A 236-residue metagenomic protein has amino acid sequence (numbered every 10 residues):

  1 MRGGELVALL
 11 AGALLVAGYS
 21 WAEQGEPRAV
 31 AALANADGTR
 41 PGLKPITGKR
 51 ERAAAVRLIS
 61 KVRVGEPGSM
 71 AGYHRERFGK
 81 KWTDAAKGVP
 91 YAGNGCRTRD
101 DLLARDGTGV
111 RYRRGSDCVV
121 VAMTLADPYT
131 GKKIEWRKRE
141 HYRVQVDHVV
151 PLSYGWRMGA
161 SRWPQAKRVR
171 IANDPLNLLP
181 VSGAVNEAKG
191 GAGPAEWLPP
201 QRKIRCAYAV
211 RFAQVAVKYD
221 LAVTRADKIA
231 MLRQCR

Functional and structural regions predicted by a protein language model:
M1-Q24: Secretory targeting and sorting signals
A22-A92, C96, D227: N-terminal module-boundary/linker segments of secreted carbohydrate-active enzymes
G48-R52, C118-V121, L178: Compositionally biased, low-hydrophobicity segments enriched in charged and small polar residues
S60-P67, F78, T108, Q214-V217 (+2 more regions): Generic surface-pattern signal
G65-Q145, V149-V150: Secreted/periplasmic proteins that engage bacterial cell-wall peptidoglycan
V120, P128-R236: Domain-level detector of nuclease and nuclease-like folds in predominantly extracellular/periplasmic contexts
